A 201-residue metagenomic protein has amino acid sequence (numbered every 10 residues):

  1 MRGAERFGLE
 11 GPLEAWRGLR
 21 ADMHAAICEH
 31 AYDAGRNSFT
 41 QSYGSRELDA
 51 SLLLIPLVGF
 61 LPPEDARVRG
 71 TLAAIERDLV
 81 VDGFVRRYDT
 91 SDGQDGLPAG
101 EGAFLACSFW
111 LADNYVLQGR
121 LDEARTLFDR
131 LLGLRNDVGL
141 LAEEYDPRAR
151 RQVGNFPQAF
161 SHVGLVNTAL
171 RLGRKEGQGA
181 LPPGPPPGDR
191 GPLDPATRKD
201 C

Functional and structural regions predicted by a protein language model:
M1, P56, A112-D113: Amphipathic alpha-helical segments within well-ordered protein domains
M1-A15: Inter-helical turn/loop segments and adjacent helix faces that build the functional surface of alpha-helical bundle
G3, L117, R171: Active-site catalytic microenvironments for nucleophilic, acid-base chemistry
G3-R6, L121, L134, K175: Alpha-solenoid helical repeat scaffolds
E5-G8, F60, V116: Hydrophobic/aromatic side-chain positions at a characteristic register within alpha-helices of tetratricopeptide repeats
G11-A15, L19, R67, E123: Alpha-helical positions within canonical tetratricopeptide repeat
A21-F104, T126-C201: Extended glycan-interaction surfaces of carbohydrate-active proteins
G100-G119: Internal helical hairpin/lid segments
